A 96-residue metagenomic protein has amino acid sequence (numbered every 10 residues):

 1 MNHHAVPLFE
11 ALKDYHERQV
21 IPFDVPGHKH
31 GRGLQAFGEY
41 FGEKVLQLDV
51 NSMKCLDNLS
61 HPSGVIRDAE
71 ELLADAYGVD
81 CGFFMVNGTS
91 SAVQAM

Functional and structural regions predicted by a protein language model:
M1-L48: N-terminal glycine-rich, Lys/His-bearing helix-loop that initiates the first secondary-structure elements of many
H4-K13, Q19, Y40, N58 (+2 more regions): Conserved PLP-enzyme active-site core in the AAT-like
R18-P26, G33-Q35, E70, F83 (+2 more regions): Generic marker of "main functional regions" within proteins
G42-A92: Conserved N-terminal alpha-helix of the aminotransferase class I/II PLP-enzyme fold
